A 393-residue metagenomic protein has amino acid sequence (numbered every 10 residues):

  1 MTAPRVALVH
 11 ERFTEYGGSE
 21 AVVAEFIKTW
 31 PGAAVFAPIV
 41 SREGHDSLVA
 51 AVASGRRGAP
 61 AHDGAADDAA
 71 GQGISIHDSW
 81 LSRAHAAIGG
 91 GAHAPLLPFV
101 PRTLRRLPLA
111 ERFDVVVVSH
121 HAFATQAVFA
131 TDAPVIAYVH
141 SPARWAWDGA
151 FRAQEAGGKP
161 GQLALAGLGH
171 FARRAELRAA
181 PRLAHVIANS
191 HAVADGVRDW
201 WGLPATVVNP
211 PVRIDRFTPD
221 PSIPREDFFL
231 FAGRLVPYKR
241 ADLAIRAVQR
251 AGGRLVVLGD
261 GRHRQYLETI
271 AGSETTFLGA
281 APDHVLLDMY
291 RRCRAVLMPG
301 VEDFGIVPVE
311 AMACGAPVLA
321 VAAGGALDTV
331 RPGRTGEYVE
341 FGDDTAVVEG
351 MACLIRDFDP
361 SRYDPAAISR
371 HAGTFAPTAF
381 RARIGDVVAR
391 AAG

Functional and structural regions predicted by a protein language model:
T29-T125: Active-site donor-binding segments of glycosyltransferases and PAPS-dependent sulfotransferases
P98, G342, D359-A389: A charged, aromatic-enriched C-terminal amphipathic alpha-helix characteristic of glycosyltransferases across folds
Q154-V186, A194-D195: Membrane-proximal helix-turn-helix segments that form the acceptor-binding/catalytic region of lipid-linked
D220-V256: Conserved donor-binding/catalytic core segment of Leloir-type glycosyltransferases
Q265-D288: Nucleotide-activated donor-binding/catalytic signature segment of Leloir-type glycosyltransferases, i.e., the conserved
G279, P332-G333, E337-A346, L354-R362: Conserved acidic donor-binding segment of nucleotide-sugar-dependent glycosyltransferases
R291-D303, A316: Acidic donor-binding loop of glycosyltransferase active sites
L297, P317-A322, V330: Short hydrophobic beta-strand element within catalytic cores of glycosyltransferases and related nucleotide-activated
